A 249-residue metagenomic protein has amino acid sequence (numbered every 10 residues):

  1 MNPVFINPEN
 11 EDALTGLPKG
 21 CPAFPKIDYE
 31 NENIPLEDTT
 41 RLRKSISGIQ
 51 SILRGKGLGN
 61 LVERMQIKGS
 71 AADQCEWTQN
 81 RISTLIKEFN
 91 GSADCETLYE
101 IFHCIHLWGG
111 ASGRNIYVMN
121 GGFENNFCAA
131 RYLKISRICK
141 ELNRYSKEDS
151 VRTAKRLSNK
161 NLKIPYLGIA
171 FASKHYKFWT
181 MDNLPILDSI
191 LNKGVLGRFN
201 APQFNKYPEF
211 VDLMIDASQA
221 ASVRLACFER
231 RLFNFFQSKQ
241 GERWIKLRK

Functional and structural regions predicted by a protein language model:
M1-Q79, N183-K249: C-terminal accessory module of base-excision DNA glycosylases/AP lyases that mediates lesion recognition and DNA
T84-E88, L213-D216: Alpha-helical elements of Rossmann-like donor-binding domains used by nucleotide-donor carbohydrate transfer enzymes
I86-L167: Helix-hairpin-helix/helix-loop-helix acidic hairpins
E88-C95, L157, N161-L162, K177-D182 (+3 more regions): Short, charged/polar micro-motifs that form catalytic or ligand-binding hotspots
L98-F102, I169-A172, F210, E229: Short runs of predominantly hydrophobic/aromatic residues within well-ordered alpha helices that form helix-helix
G110-N120, M181-L184, S238-E242: Short helix-capping/linker segments at secondary-structure and domain boundaries
K155-G197: Catalytic DNA-binding helix-loop module of base-excision-repair DNA glycosylases/AP lyases
